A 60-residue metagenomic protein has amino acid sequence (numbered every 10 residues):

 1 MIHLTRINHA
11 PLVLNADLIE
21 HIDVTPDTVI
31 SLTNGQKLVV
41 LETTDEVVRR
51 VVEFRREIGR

Functional and structural regions predicted by a protein language model:
I2-H3, I7-L12, L18-R60: Acidic, Ser/Thr- and proline-rich intrinsically disordered linker/docking segments of eukaryotic scaffolds
